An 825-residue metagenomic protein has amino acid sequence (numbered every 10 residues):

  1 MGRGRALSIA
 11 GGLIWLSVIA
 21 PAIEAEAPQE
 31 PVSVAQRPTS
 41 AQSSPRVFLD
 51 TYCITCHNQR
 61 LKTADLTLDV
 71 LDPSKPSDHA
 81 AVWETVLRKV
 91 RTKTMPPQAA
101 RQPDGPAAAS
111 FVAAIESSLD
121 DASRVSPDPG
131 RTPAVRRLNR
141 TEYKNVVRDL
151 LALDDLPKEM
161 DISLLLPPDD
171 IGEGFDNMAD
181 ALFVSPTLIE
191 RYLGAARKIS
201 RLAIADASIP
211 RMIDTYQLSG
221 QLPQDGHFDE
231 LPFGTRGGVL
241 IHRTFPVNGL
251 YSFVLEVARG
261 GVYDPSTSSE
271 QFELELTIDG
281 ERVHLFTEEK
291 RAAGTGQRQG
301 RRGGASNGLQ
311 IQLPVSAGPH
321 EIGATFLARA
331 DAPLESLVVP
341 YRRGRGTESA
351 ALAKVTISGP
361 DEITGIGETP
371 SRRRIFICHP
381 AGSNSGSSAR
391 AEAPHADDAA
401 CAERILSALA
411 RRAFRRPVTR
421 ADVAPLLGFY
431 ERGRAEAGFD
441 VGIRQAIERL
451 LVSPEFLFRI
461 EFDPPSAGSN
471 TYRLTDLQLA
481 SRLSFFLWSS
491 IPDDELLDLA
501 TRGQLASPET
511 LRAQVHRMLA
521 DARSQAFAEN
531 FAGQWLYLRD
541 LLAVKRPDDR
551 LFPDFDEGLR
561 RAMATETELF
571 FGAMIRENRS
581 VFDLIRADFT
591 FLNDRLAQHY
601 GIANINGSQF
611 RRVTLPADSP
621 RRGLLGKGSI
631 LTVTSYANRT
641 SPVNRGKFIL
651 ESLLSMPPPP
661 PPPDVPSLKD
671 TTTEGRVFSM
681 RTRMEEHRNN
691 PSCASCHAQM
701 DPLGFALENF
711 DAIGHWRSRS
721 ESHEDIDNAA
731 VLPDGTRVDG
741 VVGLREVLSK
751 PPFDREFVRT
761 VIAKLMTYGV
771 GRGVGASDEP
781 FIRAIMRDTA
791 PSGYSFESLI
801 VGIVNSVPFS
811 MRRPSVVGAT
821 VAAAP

Functional and structural regions predicted by a protein language model:
M1-G4: N-terminal secretory signal peptides that target proteins for export/translocation
S8-P21: Bacterial N-terminal signal peptides
A22-L66, D78-T85, K89-T94, Q98-P825: Low-complexity, glycine/serine/threonine/alanine-rich intrinsically disordered linker and propeptide segments
L71-P73, P465-S466: Short, conserved catalytic-motif segment at the N-terminal edge
